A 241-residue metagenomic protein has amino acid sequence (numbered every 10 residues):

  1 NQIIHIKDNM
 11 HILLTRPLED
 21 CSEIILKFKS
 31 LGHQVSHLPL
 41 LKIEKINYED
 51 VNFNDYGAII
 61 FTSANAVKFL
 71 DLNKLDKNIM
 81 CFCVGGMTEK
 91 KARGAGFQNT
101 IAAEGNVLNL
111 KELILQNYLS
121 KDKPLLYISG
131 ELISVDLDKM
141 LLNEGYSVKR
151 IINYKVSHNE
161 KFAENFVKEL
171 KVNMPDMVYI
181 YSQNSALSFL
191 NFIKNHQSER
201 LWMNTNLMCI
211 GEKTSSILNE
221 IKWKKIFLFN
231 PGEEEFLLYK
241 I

Functional and structural regions predicted by a protein language model:
I4-I241: Signature of uroporphyrinogen-III synthase
